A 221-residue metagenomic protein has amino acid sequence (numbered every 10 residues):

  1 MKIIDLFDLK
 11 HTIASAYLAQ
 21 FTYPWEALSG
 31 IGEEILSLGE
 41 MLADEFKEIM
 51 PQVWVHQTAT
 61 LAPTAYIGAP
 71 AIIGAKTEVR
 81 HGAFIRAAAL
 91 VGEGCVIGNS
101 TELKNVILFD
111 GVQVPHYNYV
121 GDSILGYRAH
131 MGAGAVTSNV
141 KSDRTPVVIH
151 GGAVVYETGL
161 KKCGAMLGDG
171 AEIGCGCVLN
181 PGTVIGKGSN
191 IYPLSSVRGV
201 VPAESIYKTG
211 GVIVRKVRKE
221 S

Functional and structural regions predicted by a protein language model:
M1-Q52, Q57, G188, L194 (+2 more regions): Terminal amphipathic alpha-helical/low-complexity segments used for targeting or macromolecular assembly
A14-S15, L108-D110, P115-S221: Glycine-rich hexapeptide-repeat left-handed beta-helix
V55-Q57, L61-S100: Glycine-rich active-site/cofactor-binding loop and its immediate structural neighborhood
I72, E102, K208-G210: A generic structural signal for ordered secondary structure
V91-G111, P115: Hydrophobic, well-structured mid-protein blocks that either form specific transmembrane helices
